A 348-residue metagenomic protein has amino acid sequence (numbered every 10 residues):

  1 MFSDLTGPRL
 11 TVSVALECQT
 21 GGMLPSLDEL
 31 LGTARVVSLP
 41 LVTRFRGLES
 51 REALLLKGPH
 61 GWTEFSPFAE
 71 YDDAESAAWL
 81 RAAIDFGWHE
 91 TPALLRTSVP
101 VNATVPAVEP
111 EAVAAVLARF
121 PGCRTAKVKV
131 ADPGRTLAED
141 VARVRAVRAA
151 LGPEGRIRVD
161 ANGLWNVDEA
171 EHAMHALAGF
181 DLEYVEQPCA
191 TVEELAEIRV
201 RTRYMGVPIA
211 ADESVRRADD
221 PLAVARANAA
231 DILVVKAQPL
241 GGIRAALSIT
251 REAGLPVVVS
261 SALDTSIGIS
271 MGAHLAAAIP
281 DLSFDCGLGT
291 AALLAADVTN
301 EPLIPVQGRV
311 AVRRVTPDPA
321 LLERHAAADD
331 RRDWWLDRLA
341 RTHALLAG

Functional and structural regions predicted by a protein language model:
G21-R35, L39-R51, W62-P67, W88 (+2 more regions): Flexible C-terminal active-site loop/helix
D28, A69-R96: Active-site- and interface-proximal helix/loop "cap" or "latch" segments in soluble metabolic and energy-transducing
E52-K57: Short beta-strand elements
L95-R143, A150, G155-R156, L164: Active-site beta->alpha loop and helix N-cap motifs at the rims of alpha/beta catalytic domains
P133-A276, A296-D297, L303: Catalytic core of soluble alpha/beta enzymes
